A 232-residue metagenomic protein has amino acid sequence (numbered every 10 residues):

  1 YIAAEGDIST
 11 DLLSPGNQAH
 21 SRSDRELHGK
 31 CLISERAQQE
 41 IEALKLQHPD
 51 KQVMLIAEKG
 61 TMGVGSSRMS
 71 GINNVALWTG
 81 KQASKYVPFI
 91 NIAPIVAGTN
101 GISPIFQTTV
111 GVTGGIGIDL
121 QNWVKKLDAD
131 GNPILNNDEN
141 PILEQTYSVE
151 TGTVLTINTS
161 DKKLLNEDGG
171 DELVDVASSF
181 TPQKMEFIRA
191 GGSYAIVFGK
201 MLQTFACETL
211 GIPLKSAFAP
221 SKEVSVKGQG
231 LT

Functional and structural regions predicted by a protein language model:
Y1-S21, G199-K200, T204, E208 (+1 more regions): N-terminal, positively charged, Ser/Thr/Ala/Gly-biased leader segments that form transit/presequence-like amphipathic
L12-P182, I196, T204-C207: Feature captures the catalytic cores and cofactor-binding loops of soluble hydro-lyases/lyases that act on carboxylate
F187, S193-Q203: Glycine-rich ThDP/TPP pyrophosphate-binding loop and its adjacent helix/strand module within ThDP-dependent enzymes
